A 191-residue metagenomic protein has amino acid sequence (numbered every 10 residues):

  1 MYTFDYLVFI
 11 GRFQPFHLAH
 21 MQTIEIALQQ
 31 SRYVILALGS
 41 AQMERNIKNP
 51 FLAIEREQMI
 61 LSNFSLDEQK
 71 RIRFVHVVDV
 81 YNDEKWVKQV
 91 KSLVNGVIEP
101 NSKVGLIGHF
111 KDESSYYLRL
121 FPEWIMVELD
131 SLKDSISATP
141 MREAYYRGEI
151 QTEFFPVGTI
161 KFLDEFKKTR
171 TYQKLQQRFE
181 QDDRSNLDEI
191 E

Functional and structural regions predicted by a protein language model:
M1-E191: Nucleotidyltransferase catalytic core that binds NTPs
